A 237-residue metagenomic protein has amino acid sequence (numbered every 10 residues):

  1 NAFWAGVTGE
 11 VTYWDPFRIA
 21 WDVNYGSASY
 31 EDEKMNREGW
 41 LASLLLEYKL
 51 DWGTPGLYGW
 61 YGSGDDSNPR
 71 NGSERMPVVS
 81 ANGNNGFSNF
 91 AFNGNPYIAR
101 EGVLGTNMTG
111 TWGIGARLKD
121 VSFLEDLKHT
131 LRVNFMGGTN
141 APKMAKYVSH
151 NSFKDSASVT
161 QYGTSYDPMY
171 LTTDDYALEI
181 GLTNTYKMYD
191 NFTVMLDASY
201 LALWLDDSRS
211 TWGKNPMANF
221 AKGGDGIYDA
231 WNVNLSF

Functional and structural regions predicted by a protein language model:
N1-L45: A compositional/structural signature marking long, glycine- and acidic/polar-rich segments with frequent tryptophans
A5-V7, A42-L44, A116, L182 (+1 more regions): Membrane-embedded beta-strands of outer-membrane beta-barrel proteins, especially the hydrophobic/small aromatic
E10, A20-N24, G56-W60, T130-N134 (+4 more regions): Transmembrane beta-strands of outer-membrane beta-barrel proteins
V11-Y13, L46-L50, Y61, D120-S122 (+3 more regions): Residue-level signature of outer-membrane beta-barrel architecture
D15-I19, W52-G56, L124-H129, Y186 (+1 more regions): Repeated loop/turn-to-beta-strand initiation elements of outer-membrane beta-barrel proteins
G26-M169: Extracellular/periplasmic loop regions
D190-F220: C-terminal beta-signal and adjacent terminal beta-strands/loops of Gram-negative outer-membrane beta-barrel proteins
I227-F237: Outer-membrane beta-barrel "beta-signal"
